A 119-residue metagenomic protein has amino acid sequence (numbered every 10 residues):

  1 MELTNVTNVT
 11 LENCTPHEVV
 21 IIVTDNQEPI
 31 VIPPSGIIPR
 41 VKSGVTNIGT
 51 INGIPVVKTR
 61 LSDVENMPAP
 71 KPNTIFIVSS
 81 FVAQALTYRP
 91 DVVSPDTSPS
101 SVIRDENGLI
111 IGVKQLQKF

Functional and structural regions predicted by a protein language model:
M1-T10, P16-F119: Intrinsically disordered, low-complexity segments enriched in small/polar residues
